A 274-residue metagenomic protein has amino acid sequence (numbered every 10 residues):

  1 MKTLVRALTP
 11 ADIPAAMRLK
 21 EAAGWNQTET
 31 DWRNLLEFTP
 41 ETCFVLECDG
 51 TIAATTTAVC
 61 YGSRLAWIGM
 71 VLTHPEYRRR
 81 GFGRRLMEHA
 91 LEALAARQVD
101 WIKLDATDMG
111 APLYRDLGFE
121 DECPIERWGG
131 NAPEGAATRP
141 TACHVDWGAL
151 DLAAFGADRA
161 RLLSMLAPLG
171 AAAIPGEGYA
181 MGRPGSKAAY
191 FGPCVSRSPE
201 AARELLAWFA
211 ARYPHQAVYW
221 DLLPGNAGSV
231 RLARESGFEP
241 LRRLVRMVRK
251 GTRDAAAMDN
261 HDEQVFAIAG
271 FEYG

Functional and structural regions predicted by a protein language model:
M1-K2, T9-L19, G135, A142-A153 (+1 more regions): A short, well-structured alpha-helix characteristic of acyl/acetyltransferase catalytic modules
I13, M17-H74, D158-R197: A conserved beta-strand-loop-helix scaffold within acyl/acetyltransferase catalytic domains
Y77, G81-H89, E200-W208: Conserved acetyl-CoA pyrophosphate-binding loop and the N-cap/start of the following alpha-helix in GNAT-like
L94-T107, P214-L223: Conserved GNAT acetyl-CoA-binding A-motif
A106, P112, L117-G135, Y219-G274: Active-site/acyl-donor-binding loops of N-acyltransferases
D116-Y190, E200-A201: Amide-forming acyltransferase catalytic core, primarily the GNAT-like/NAT-type and related acyltransferase folds
K187-V245: Acyl-donor binding region in acyl/amide transferases
